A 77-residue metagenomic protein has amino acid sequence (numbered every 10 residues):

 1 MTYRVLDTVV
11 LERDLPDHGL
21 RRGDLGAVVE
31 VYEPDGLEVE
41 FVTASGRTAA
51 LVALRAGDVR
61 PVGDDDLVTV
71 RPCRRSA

Functional and structural regions predicted by a protein language model:
Y3-D65: Basic/aromatic-rich interaction segments and small domains that mediate binding to polyanionic partners
D64-A77: Long, low-complexity intrinsically disordered regions
